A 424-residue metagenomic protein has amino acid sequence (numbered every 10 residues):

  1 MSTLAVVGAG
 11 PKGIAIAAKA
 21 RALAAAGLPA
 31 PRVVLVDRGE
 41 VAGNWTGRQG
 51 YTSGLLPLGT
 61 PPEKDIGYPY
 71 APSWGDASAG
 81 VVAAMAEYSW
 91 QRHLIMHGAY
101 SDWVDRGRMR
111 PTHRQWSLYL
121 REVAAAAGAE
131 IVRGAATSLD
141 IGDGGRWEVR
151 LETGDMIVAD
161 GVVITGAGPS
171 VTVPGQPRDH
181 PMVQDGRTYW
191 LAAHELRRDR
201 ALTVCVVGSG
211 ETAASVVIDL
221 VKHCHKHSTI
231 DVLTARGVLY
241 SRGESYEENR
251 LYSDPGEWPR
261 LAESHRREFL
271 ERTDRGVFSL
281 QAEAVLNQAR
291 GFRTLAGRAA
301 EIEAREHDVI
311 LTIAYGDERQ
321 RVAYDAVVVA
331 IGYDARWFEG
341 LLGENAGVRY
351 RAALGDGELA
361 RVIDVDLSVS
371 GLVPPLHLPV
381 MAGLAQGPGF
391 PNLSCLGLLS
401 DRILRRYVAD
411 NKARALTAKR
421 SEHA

Functional and structural regions predicted by a protein language model:
M1-E40, W45, D102-E211, S215-A424: Flavin (primarily FAD) cofactor-binding/catalytic cores of flavoenzymes
G39-A79, L239-G256: Conserved N-terminal glycine-rich FAD pyrophosphate-binding loop of Rossmann-like flavoproteins
S53, V82, M96-G98, A124-E130: Amphipathic alpha-helical interaction segments
Y68-W103, M109: A conserved beta-strand/loop capping segment in the N-terminal third of enzymes that catalyze redox or closely related
